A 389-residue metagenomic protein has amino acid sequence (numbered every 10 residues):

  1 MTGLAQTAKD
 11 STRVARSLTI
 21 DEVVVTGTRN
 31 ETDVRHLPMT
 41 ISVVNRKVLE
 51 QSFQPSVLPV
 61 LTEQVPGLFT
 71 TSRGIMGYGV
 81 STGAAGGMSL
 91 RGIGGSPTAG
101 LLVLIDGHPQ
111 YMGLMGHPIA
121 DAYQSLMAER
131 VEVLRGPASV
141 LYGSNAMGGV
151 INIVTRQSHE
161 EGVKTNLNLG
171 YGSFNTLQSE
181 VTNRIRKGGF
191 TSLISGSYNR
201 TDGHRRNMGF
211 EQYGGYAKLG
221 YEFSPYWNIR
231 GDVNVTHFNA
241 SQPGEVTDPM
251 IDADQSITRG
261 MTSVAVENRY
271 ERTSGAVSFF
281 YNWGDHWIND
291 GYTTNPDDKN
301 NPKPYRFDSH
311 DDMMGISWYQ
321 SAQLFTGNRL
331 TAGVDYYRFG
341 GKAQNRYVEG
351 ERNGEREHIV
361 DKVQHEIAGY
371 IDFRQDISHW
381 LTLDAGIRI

Functional and structural regions predicted by a protein language model:
T7-E50, L58, R269: Short, acidic, small-residue-rich periplasmic hinge/interaction motif at the N-terminus of Gram-negative outer-membrane
I41, L49, L61-T62, V131-V133 (+1 more regions): Non-catalytic regulatory/gating segments with a bias toward low-complexity or hydrophobic composition
P59-H108: Extracytoplasmic beta-strand/coil segments of soluble accessory domains associated with Gram-negative outer-membrane
G92, V181-I185, A217-Y221, V264-N268 (+2 more regions): Residues on the lipid-exposed face of transmembrane beta-strands in outer-membrane beta-barrel proteins
H108-R135: Short acidic/polar hinge/loop motifs at secondary-structure boundaries that mediate gating or recognition
A138, V150, V154-I185, G196 (+1 more regions): Short strand-turn segments of transmembrane beta-barrel domains in outer membranes, especially the first one or two
R184-R200, N228, N234-T236, G275-P302 (+3 more regions): Surface-exposed extracellular loop regions of Gram-negative outer-membrane beta-barrel proteins
T201-M208, Q212, Y226-M313: Flexible loop and strand-edge segments within Gram-negative outer membrane beta-barrel domains
